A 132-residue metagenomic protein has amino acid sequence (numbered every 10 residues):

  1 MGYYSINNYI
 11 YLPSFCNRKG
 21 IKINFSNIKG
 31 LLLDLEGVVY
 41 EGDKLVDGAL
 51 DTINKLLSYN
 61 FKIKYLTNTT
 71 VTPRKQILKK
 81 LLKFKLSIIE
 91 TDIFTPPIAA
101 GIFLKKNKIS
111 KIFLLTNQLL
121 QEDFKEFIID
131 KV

Functional and structural regions predicted by a protein language model:
Y3-V132: HAD-like aspartate-dependent phosphatase fold
